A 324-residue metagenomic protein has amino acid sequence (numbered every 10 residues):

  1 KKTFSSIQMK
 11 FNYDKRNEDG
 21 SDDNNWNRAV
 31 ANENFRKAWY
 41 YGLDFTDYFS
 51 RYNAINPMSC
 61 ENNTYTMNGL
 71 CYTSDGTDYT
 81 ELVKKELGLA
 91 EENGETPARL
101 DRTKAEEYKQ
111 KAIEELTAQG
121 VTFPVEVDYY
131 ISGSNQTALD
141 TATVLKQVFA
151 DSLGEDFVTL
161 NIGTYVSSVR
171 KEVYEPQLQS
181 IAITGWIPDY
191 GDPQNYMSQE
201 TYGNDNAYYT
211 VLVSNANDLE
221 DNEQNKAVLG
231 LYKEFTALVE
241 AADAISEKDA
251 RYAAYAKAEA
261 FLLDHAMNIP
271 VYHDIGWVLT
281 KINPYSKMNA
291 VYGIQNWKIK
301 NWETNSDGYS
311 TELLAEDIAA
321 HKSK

Functional and structural regions predicted by a protein language model:
K1, M9-A31, C71-T103, T117-V121 (+3 more regions): Short, solvent-exposed loop/beta-turn-alpha elements that line the ligand-binding surface or hinge of extracytoplasmic
F4-S6, K15-N17, F45-F49, I55-S59 (+5 more regions): Solvent-exposed loop/turn segments at secondary-structure junctions within structured extracellular/periplasmic domains
S6, V121-V127, D156-L160: Residue-level recognition of the N-termini of beta-strands and the immediately preceding loop/turn
I7-N12, A38-G42, F49-S50, D128-Y130 (+2 more regions): Structural recognition of the beta-strand scaffold that forms the well-ordered cores of secreted hydrolase catalytic
A29-D151, K257, G308-K324: Append "and occasionally in soluble cytosolic enzymes with long acidic Gly/Pro-rich linkers
F49-Y52, G154-I162, I269-P270: Acidic/polar loop patches that form or flank catalytic/metal-binding clefts of enzymes that bind anionic ligands
S50, Y108-G133, K233-I282: Bilobed periplasmic-binding protein-like "clamshell/Venus-flytrap" ligand-binding domains
V148-L212: Periplasmic binding protein-like
